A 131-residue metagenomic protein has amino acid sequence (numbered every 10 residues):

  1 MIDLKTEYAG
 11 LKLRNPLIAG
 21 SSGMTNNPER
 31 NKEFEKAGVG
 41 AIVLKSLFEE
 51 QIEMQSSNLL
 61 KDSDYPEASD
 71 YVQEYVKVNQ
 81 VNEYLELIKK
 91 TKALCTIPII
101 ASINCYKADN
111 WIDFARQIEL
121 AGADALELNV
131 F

Functional and structural regions predicted by a protein language model:
D3-F131: Active-site entrance/lid segments in N-terminal catalytic domains of soluble metabolic enzymes
